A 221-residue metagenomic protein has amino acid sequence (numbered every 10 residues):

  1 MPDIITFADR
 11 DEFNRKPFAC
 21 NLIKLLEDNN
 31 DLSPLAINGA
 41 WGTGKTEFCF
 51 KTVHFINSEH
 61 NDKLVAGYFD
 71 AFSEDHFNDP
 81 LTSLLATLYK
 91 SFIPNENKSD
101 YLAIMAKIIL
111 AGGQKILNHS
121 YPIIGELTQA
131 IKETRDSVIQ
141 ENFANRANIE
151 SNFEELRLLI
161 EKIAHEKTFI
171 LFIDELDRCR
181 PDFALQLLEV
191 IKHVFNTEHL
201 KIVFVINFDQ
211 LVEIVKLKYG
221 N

Functional and structural regions predicted by a protein language model:
M1-D11, R15-A19, F48, F55 (+3 more regions): The catalytic "switch" region of P-loop NTPases
M1-D70, T82: Walker A/P-loop-proximal flanking segment of P-loop NTPase domains
P34, L64-A66, T168-I170, K201-V203: Beta-sheet entry/capping signal
G42, S73-F77, F208-V212: Conserved nucleotide-binding/hydrolysis micro-motifs of P-loop NTPases
C49-L158, K162: P-loop NTPase nucleotide-binding core
